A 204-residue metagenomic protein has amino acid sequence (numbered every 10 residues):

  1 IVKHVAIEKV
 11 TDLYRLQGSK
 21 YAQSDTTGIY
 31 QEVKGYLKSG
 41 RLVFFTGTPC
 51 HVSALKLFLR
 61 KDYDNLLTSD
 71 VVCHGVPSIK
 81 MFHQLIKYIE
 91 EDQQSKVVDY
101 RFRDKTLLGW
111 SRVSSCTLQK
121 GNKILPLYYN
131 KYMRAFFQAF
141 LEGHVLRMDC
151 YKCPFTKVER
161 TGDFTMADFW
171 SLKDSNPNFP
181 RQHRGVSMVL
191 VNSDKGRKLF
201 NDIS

Functional and structural regions predicted by a protein language model:
I1-S204: Iron-sulfur-associated redox domains of electron-transfer enzymes in respiratory and anaerobic energy metabolism
